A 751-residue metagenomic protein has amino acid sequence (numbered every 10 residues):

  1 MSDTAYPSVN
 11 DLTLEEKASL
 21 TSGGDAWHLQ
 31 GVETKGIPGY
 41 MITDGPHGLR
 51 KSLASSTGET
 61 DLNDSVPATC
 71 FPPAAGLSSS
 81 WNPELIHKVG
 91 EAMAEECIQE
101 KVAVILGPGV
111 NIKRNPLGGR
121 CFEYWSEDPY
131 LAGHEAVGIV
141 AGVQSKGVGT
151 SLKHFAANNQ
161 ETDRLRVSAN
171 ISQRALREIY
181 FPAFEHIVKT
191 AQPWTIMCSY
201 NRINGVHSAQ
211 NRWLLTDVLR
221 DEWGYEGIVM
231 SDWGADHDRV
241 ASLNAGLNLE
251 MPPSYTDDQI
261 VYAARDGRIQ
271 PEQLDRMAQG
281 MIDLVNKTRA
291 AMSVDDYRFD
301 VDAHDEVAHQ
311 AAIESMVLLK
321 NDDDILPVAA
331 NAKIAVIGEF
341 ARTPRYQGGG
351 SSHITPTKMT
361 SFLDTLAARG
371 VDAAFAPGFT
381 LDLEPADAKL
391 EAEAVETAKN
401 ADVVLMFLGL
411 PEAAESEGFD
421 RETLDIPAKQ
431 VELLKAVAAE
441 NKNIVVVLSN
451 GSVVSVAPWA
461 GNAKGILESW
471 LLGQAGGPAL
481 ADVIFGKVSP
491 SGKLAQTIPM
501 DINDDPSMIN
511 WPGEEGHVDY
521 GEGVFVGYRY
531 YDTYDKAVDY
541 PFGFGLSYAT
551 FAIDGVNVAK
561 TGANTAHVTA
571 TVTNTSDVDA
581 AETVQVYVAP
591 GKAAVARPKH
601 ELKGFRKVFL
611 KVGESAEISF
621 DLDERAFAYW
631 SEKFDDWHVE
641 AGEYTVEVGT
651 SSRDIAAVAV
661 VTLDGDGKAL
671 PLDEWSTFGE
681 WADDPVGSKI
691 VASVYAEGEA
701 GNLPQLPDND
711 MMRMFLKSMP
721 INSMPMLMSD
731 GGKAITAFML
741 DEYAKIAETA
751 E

Functional and structural regions predicted by a protein language model:
M1-Y629, E643-V648, S652, E751: Glycoside hydrolase catalytic-domain context in secreted enzymes
G527, G543, S547, D577-D579 (+3 more regions): In a subset of proteins, long, contiguous C-terminal domains/tails are tracked
E624-K668: Terminal connector regions
D664-D683: Low-complexity, Pro/Ser/Thr- and charge-rich linker/hinge segments at domain boundaries
F678-I746: Conserved, compact domain cores that house catalytic/ligand-binding motifs in diverse enzymes and effector modules
